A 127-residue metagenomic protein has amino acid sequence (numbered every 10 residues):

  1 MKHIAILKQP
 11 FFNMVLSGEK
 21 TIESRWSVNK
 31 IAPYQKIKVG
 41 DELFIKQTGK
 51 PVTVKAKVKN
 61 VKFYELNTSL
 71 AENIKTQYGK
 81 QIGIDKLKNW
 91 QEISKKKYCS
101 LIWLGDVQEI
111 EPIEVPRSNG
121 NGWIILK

Functional and structural regions predicted by a protein language model:
M1-H3: Extreme N-terminal starter segment of soluble prokaryotic enzymes
I6, F44-I45, T53, W103: A structural signal for short, well-ordered beta-strand segments and their strand-loop junctions that often border
I6-K8, R25, K59, W103-G105: Residues in well-ordered beta-strands of folded domains
L7-R25: Short, basic/aromatic beta-hairpin or loop at an interaction surface
E23, I45-K46: A generic structural signal for residues embedded in beta-strands
W26-Y34, K50, Y64-K127: Contiguous surface segments at macromolecular interaction interfaces
Y34-F44: Short coil-to-beta transition motif at edge beta-strands of beta-rich domains
V52-V61: Short beta-strand-centered aromatic/proline hotspots
